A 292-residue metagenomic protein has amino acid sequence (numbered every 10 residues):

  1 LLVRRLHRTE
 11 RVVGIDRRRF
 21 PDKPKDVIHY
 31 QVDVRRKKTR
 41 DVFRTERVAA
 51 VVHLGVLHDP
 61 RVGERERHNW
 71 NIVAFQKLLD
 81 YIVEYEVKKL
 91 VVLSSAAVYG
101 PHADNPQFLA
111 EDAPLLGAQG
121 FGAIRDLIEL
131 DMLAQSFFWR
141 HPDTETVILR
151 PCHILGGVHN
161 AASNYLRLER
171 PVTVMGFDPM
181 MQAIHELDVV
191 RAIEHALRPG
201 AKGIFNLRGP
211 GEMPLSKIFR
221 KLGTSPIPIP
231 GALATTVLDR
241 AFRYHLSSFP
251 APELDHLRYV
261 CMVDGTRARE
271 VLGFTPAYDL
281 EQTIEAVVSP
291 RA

Functional and structural regions predicted by a protein language model:
L1-A50: N-terminal Rossmann/SDR dinucleotide-binding element
V32-V73, Y81-E84, P101: NAD(P)H-binding glycine-rich loop region in Rossmannoid oxidoreductase-like domains and their noncatalytic homologs
K77-A123: Conserved Rossmann-fold NAD(P)-dependent oxidoreductase catalytic core, especially the SDR/UDP-sugar
D104-I148, H153, T173-M175: Catalytic helix-loop patch of NAD(P)-dependent Rossmann-fold dehydrogenases
D126-E129, N160-S163, V174-L197, G203: Substrate-positioning beta->alpha
V190-A251, G265, E281, E285: Mid/C-terminal beta-alpha module of Rossmann-like enzyme folds, strongest in SDR-family dehydrogenases/epimerases
E270, Y278-A292: Amphipathic terminal alpha-helices
